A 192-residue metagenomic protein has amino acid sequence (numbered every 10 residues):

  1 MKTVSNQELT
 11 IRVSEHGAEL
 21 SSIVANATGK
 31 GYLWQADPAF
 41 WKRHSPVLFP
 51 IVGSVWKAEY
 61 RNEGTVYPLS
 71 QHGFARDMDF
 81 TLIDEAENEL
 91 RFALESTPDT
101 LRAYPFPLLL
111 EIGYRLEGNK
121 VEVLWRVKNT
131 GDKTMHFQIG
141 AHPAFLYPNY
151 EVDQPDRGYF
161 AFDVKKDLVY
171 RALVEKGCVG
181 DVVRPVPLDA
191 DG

Functional and structural regions predicted by a protein language model:
M1-E59, V66-S70: Beta-strand-rich N-terminal accessory domains
E8-V13, Y114, V121-N129: Short, well-ordered beta-strand segments enriched in hydrophobic/aromatic residues
G17, S96-P98, L116-G118, N129-G131 (+2 more regions): Beta-strand elements of well-folded, non-transmembrane domains
G17-A18, P105-L109, L116-E122, D132-T134 (+1 more regions): Coil-to-beta-strand transition motifs
S22-V24, K133-I139, R171-A172: Short, hydrophobic/aromatic beta-strand segments
T65-G118: Extended, loop-rich substrate-binding clefts of extracytoplasmic carbohydrate-active enzymes
L90-F92, L110-I112, V123, I139-A141 (+1 more regions): Hydrophobic residues positioned within well-ordered beta-strands of beta-sheet architectures
H136, A144-Y147, E151-G192: Active-site/ligand-binding surface loops and adjacent short beta/alpha elements that line catalytic pockets across
